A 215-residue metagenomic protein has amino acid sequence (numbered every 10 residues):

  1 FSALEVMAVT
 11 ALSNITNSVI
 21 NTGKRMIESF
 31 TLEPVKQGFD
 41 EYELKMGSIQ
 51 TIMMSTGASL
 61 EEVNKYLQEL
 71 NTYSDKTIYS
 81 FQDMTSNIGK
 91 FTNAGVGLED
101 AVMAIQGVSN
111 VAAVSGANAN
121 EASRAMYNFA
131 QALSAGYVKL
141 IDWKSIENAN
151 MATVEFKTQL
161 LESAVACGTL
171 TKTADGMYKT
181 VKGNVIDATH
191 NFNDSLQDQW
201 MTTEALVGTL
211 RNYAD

Functional and structural regions predicted by a protein language model:
A8, L12-S74, D83-A94, M103-V114 (+2 more regions): Small-residue helix-packing and pore-constriction motifs in hydrophobic alpha-helices
T77: N-terminal glycine-rich anion-binding loops that anchor highly charged ligand groups
S80: Extracellular glycan-interaction surfaces
D100: Short, conserved charged micro-motifs
E121: Acidic/aromatic-lined carbohydrate-recognition and catalytic surfaces of CAZymes acting on diverse glycans
